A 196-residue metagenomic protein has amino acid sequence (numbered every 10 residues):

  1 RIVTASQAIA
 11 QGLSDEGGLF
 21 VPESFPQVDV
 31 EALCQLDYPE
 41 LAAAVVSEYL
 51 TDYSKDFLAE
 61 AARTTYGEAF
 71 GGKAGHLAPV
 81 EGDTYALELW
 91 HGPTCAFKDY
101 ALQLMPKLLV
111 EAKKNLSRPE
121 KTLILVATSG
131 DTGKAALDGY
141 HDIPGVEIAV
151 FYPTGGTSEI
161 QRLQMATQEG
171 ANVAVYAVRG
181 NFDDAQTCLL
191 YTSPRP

Functional and structural regions predicted by a protein language model:
R1-E16: Charged, compositionally biased N-terminal leader segments and the immediate start of the first structured element
E16-C95, E169-L190: Small-residue-rich anion-binding loops in enzyme active sites
G18, K121-L123, E147-A149: Beta-sheet entry/capping signal
P22, F97, A135-A136, E159-I160 (+1 more regions): Short helix/loop capping segments that flank catalytic or ligand/cofactor-binding pockets
A86-H141: Well-ordered mid-protein domain cores that form the structural environment of catalytic cofactors
A127-S129, F151-P153, G180: Cofactor-binding loop segments of dinucleotide-utilizing enzymes, especially the Rossmann-like FAD- and NAD(P)+-binding
K134-Y176: Active-site-proximal loop->helix
Y191-P196: Conserved small/polar residues in nucleotide/adenosyl-binding loops
